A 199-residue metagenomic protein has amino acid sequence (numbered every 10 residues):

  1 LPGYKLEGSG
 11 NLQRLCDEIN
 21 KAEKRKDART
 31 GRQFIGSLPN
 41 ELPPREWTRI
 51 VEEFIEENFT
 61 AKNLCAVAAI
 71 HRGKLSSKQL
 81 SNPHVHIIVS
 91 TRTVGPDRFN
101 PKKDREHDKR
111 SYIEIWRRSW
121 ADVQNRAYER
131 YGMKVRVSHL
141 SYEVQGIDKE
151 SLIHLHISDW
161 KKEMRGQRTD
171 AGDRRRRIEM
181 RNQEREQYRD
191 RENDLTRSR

Functional and structural regions predicted by a protein language model:
L1-R199: N-terminal nicking endonuclease/strand-transfer module with a His-rich metal-binding environment and a catalytic Tyr
